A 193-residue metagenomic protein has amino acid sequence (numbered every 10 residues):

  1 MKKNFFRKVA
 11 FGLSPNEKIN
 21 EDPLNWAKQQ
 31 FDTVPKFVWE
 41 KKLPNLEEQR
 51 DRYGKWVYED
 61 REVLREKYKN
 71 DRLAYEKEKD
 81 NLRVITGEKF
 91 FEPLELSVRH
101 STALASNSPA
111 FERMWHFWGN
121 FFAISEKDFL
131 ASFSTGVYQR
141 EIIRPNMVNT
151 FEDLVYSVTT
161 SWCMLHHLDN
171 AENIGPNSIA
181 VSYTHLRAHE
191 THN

Functional and structural regions predicted by a protein language model:
K2-K3, S97, F111, W115 (+4 more regions): Extracytoplasmic/secreted envelope proteins and their assembly/folding machinery, especially bacterial periplasmic
K2-N25: Terminal end segments
S14-N16, A123-L130, W162-N177: Secretory-pathway/luminal and periplasmic proteins that interact with or process carbohydrate-rich
E17-W115, F121: N-terminal accessory alpha/beta regions
I124-L165: A conserved hydrophobic secondary-structure block that centers on an alpha-helix together with its immediately flanking
H185-N193: Single conserved hydrophobic/aromatic residue that forms the stacking wall/gate of nucleotide- or nucleobase-binding
